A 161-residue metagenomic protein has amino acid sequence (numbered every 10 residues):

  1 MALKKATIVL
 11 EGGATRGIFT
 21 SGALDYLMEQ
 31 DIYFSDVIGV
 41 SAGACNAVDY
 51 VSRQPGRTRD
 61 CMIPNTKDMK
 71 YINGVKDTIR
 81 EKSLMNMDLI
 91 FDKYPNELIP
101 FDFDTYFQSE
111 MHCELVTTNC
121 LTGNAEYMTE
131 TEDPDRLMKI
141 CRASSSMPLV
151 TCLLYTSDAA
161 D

Functional and structural regions predicted by a protein language model:
M1-V40, V48-S157: Patatin-like phospholipase
A159-D161: Positively charged, low-complexity/disordered segments
